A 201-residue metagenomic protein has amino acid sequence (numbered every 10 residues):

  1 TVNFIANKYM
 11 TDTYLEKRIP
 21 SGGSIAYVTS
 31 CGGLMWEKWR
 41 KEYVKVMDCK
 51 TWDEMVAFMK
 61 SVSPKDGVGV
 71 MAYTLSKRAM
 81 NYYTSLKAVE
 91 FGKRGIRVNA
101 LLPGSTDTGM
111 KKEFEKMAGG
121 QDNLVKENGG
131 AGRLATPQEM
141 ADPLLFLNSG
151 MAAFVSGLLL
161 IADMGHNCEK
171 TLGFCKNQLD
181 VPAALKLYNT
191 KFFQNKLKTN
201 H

Functional and structural regions predicted by a protein language model:
Y9, Y73, N81, A100 (+3 more regions): C-terminal helical subdomain
T11-D12, S85: A short, exposed helix-loop element centered on a Lys and neighboring polar residues
L15, G92, L145-N148: A structural alpha-helix within SAM-dependent methyltransferase catalytic domains
E16, V89-E90, A153: Alpha-helical segment proximal to the catalytic Tyr-Lys
S21-K93, P103-T106: Catalytic loop of short-chain dehydrogenase/reductase
G32, R78, G92, I96 (+6 more regions): PG/GG-rich flexible active-site loop of Rossmann-like NAD(P)H-dependent oxidoreductases, especially the SDR superfamily
K38-K50, T106-G129, K170-K196: A glycine/serine/threonine-rich, flexible loop-to-helix segment that serves as the NAD(P) cofactor-binding "lid"
